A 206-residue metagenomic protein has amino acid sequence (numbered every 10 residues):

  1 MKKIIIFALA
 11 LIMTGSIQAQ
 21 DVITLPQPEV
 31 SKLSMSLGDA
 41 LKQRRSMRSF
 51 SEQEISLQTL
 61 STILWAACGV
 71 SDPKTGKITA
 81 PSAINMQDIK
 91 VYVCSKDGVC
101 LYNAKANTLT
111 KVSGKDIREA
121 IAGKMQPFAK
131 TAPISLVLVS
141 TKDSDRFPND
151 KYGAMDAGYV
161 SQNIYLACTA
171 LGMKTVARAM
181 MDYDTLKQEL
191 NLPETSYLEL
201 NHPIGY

Functional and structural regions predicted by a protein language model:
I4-M13: Sec-dependent N-terminal signal peptides
G15-A19: Sec/Tat signal peptide C-region and signal peptidase I cleavage site
Q20-A132: N-terminal amphipathic, basic helical "cap/leader" segment at the start of enzyme domains
V22, P148-D150, Y206: A short, structure-level motif marking secondary-structure boundaries and short turns
R44, I63, V91, I134-L186: Small-aliphatic-rich amphipathic alpha-helix that forms the alpha element of a beta-alpha
N191-Y206: A glycine-rich helix N-cap at a beta->alpha junction
